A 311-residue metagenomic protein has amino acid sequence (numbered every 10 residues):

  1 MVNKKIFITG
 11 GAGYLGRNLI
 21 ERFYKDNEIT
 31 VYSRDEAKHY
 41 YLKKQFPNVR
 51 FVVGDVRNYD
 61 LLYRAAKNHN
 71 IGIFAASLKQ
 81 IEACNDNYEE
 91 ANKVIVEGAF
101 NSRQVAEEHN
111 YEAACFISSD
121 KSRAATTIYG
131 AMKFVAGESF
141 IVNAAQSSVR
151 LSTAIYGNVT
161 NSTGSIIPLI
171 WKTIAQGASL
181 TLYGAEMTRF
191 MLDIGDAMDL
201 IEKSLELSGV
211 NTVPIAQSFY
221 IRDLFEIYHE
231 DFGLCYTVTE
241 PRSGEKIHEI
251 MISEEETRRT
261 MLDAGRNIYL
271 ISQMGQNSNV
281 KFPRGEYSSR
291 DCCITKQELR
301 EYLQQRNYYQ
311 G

Functional and structural regions predicted by a protein language model:
K5, N70-I71, A113: Structural motif
I6-Y24: N-terminal Rossmann NAD(P)H-binding glycine-rich loop of SDR-like oxidoreductase domains
N27-K38: Conserved glycine-rich Rossmann-like NAD(P)H-binding loop of the short-chain dehydrogenase/reductase
D35, D120, Q217: Residues in the short beta-alpha loop(s) of Rossmann-like NAD(P)-binding domains
L42: Conserved SAM-binding loop
Q45-R50, G54-K93: NAD(P)H-binding glycine-rich loop region in Rossmannoid oxidoreductase-like domains and their noncatalytic homologs
F74, L78-F134, L151-S152: Conserved Rossmann-fold NAD(P)-dependent oxidoreductase catalytic core, especially the SDR/UDP-sugar
E108, G137-G311: Strand-loop microenvironment adjacent to phosphate/nucleotide-handling motifs in alpha/beta enzyme folds
